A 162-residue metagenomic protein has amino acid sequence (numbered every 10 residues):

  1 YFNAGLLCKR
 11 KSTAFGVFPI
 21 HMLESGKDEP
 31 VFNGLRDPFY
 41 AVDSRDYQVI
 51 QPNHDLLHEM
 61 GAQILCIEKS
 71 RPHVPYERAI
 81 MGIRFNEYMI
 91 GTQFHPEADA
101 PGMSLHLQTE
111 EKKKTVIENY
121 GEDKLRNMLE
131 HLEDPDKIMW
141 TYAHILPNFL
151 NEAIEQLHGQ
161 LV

Functional and structural regions predicted by a protein language model:
Y1: A phosphate-binding catalytic loop at a beta-strand-loop-alpha-helix junction that coordinates phosphoryl groups
A4-M89, Q93-E97: Pocket-forming structural segment of enzyme catalytic cores
P96-V162: Acyltransferase
